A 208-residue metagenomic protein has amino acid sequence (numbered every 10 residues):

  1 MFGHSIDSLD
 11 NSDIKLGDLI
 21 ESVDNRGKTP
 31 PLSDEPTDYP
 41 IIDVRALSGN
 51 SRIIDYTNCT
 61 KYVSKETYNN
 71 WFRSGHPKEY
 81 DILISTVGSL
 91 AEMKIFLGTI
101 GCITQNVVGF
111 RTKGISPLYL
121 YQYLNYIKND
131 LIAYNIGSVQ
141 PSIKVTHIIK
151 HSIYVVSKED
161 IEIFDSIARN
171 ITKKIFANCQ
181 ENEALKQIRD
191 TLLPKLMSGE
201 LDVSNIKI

Functional and structural regions predicted by a protein language model:
M1-T29, D38, Y154, K158-V203: Non-catalytic DNA-recognition/assembly elements of restriction-modification systems
S12-D13, T29-T37, Y56-T57, N135-G137: Short coil/turn segments at secondary-structure boundaries
G17-L32, R45-E79: Sequence-specific dsDNA recognition surfaces
D43, S64-K128, I132-V139, K144-T146: A short beta-sheet element
S48, S89, S157: Flexible, active-site-proximal loop/turn residues at the rims of small-molecule/cofactor binding pockets and catalytic
K207-I208: Amphipathic heptad-repeat alpha-helical coiled-coil/stalk segments that mediate oligomerization, filament/stalk
